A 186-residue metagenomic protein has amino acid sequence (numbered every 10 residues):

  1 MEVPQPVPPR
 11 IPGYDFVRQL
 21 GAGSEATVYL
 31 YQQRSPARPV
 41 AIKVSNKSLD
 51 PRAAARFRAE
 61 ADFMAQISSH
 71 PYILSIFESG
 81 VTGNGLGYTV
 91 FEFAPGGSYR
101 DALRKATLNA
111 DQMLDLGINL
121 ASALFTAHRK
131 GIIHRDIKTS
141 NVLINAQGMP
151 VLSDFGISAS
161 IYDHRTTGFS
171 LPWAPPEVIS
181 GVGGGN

Functional and structural regions predicted by a protein language model:
V17-G23, V28: Protein kinase glycine-rich loop
Q32-P39: Conserved N-lobe loop of protein kinases adjacent to the ATP-binding glycine-rich P-loop
N46-I67: AlphaC helix of the eukaryotic protein kinase fold
S75-G87: Short beta-strand micro-motifs within the conserved protein kinase catalytic domain, predominantly in the N-lobe
N84-S98, A102: Conserved short submotifs of the Hanks-type protein kinase catalytic core that shape the nucleotide-binding pocket
L116-G117: Activation segment signature within eukaryotic-like protein kinase domains
S122-I132: Protein kinase catalytic-loop region centered on the HRD/HxD motif
